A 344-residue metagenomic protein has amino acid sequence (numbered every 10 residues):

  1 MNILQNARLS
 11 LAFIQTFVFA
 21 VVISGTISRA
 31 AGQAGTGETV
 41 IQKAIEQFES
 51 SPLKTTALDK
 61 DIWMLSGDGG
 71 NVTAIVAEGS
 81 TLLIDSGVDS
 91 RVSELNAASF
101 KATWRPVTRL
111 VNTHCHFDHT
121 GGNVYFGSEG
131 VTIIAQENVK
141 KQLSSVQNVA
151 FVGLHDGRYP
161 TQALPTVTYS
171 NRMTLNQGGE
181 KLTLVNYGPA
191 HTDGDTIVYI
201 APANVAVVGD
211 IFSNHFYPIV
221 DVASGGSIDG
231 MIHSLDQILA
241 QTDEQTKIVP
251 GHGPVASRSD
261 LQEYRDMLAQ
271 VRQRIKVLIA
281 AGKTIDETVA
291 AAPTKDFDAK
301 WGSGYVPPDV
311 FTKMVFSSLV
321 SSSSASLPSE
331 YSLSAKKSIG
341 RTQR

Functional and structural regions predicted by a protein language model:
M1-L9: N-terminal secretory signal peptides that target proteins for export/translocation
A12-T26: Bacterial N-terminal signal peptides
A30-A44, A240-Q245, V255-R344: Accessory terminal helices/loops
L53-S99, T196-I200, V205-D210: Conserved beta-strand hairpin/beta-sheet module of binuclear metal-dependent hydrolase folds, prominently
T55, E78-L82, S90-I134: Active-site metal-binding motif and surrounding structural segment of the metallo-beta-lactamase
A57, K140-Y187, T192-D193, P202 (+1 more regions): Metallo-beta-lactamase
D61, I75, D85, H114 (+9 more regions): Divalent metal-coordination and catalytic microenvironments
S80-T81, V88-S90, T174, K181 (+2 more regions): Metallo-beta-lactamase
